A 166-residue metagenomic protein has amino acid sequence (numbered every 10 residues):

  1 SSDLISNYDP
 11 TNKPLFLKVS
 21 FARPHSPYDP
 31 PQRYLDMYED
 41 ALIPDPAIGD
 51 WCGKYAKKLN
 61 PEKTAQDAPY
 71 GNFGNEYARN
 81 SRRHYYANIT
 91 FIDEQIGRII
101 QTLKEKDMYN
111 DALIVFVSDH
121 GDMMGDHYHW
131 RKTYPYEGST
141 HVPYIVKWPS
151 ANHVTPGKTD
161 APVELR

Functional and structural regions predicted by a protein language model:
S2-L165: Active-site-proximal cap/lid insertion segments
